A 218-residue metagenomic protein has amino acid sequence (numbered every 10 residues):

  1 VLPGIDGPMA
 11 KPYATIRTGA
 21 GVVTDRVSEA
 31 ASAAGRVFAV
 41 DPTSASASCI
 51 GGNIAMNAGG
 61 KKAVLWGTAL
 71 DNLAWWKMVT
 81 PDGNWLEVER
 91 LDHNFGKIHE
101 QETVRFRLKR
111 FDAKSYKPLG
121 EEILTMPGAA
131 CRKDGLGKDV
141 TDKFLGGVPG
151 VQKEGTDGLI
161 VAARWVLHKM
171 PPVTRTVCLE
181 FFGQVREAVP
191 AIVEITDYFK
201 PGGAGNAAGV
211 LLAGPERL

Functional and structural regions predicted by a protein language model:
V1-M9, A14-Y198: FAD-binding subdomain of flavoenzyme oxidoreductases
D6-M9, L211, E216: Compositionally biased, intrinsically disordered low-complexity regions
M56-G59, G214-L218: Short glycine/threonine-rich loop-to-helix capping motif typified by GTGT followed within a few residues by an Asp-Pro
V189-A213: Acidic-enriched catalytic cores of C-N bond-cleaving enzymes acting on peptides and small amides
